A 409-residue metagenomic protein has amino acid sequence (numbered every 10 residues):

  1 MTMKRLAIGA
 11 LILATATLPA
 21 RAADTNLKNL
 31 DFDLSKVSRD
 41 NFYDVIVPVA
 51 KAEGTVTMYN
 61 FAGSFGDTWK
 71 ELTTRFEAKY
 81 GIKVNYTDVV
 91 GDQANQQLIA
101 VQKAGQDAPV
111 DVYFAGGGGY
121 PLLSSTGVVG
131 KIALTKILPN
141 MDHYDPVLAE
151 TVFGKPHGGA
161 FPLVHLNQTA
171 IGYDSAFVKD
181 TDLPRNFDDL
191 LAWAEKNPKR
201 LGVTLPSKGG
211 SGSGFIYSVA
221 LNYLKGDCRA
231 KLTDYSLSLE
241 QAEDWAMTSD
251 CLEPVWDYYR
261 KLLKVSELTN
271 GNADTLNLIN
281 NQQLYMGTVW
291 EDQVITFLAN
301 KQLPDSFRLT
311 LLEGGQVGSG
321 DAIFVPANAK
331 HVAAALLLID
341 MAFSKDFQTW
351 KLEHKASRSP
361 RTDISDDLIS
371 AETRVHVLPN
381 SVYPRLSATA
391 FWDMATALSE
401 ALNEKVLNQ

Functional and structural regions predicted by a protein language model:
G9-T17: Bacterial N-terminal signal peptides
A22-K28, F32-P121: Early extracytoplasmic/lumenal segment of secretory-pathway proteins
A23-S35, R39, N277, N380-Q409: Conserved C-terminal helix/tail region of periplasmic/extracytoplasmic solute-binding proteins
Y59-E71, N85-Q96, A108-D274: Extracytoplasmic ligand-binding site segments that recognize negatively charged/polar headgroups
L98, L278-N280: Hydrophobic residues within well-ordered alpha-helices
Y120-L122, G287-D305: A ligand-binding cleft/hinge motif common to bilobed small-molecule-binding domains
Y258-L262, L303-F324: Periplasmic-binding protein-like
Q316-L386: Mature extracytoplasmic/periplasmic domains
